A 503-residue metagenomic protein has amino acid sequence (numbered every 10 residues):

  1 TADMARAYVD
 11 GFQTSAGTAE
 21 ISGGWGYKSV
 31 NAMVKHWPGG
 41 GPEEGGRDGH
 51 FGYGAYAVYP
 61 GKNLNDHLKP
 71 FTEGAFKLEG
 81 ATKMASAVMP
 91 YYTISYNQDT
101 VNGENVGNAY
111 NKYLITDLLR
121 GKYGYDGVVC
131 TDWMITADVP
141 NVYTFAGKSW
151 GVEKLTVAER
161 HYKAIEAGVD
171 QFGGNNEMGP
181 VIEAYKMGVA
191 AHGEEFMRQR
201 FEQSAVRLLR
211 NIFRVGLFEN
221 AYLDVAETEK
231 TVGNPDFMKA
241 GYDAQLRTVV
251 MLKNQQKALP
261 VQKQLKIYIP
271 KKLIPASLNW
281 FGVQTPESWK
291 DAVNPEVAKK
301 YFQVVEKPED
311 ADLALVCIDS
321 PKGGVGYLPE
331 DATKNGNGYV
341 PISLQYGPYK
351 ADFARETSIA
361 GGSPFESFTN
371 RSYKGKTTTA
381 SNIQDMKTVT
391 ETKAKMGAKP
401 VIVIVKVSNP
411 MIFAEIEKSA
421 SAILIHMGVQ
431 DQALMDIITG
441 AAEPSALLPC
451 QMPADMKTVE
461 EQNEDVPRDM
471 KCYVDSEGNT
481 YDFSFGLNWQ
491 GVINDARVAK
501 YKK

Functional and structural regions predicted by a protein language model:
T1-K503: Glycoside hydrolase catalytic-domain context in secreted enzymes
